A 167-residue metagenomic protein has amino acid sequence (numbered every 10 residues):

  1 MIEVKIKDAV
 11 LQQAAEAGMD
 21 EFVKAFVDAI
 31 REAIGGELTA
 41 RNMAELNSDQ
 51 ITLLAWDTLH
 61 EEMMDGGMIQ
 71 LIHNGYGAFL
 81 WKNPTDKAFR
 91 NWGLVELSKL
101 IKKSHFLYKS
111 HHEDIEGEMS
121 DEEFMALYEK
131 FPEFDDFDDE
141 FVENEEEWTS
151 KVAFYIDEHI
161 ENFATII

Functional and structural regions predicted by a protein language model:
M1-I69, H73-K82, A88-I167: Extended, alpha-helix-rich binding/interface surfaces that flank or overlap catalytic cores and mediate recognition
